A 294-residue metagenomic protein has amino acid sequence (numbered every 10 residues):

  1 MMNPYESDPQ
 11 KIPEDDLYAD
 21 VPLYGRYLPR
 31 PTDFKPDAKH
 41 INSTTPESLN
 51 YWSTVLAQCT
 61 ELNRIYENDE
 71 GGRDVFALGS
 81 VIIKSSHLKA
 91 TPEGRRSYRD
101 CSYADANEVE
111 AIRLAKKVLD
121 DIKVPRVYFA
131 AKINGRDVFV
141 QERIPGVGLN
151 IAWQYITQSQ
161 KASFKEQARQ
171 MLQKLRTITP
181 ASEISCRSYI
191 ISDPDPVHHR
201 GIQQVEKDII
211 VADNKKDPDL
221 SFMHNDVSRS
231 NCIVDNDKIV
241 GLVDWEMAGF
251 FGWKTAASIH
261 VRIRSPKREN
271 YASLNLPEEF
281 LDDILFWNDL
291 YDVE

Functional and structural regions predicted by a protein language model:
M1-Y66: Juxta-kinase regulatory segment immediately upstream of eukaryotic protein kinase catalytic domains
E61-E108, R113: ATP-binding glycine-rich loop module of kinase domains
I83, I112, E142, A168 (+3 more regions): Generic structural signal for small/hydrophobic residues in well-ordered secondary structure, especially within
L114-K123, V147-I190, D208-M223, S230: Conserved kinase catalytic-core helix
R126-D137: Short beta-strand micro-motifs within the conserved protein kinase catalytic domain, predominantly in the N-lobe
F139-V147: Short pocket-lining segment of the protein kinase catalytic domain that shapes the ATP-binding cleft
D217, S221-M223, D235-F286, D292: Active-site Asp-x-Gly
S228-S230, V234: Catalytic-loop Lys-Pro-X-Asn motif of eukaryotic-like protein kinases
